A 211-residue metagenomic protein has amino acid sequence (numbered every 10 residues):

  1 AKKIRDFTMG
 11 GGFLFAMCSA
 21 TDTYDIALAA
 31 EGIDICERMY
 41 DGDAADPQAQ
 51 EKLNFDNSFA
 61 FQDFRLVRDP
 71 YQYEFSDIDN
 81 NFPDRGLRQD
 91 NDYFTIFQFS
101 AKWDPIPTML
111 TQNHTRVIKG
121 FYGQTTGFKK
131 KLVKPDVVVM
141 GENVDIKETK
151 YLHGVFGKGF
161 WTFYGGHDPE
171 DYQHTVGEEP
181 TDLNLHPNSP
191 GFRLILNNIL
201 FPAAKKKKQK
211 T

Functional and structural regions predicted by a protein language model:
A1-T23, K158, N198: Short alpha-beta junction capping motif
K2-I4, Y40, G127-F128, T149-L152: Generic recognition of flexible, low-complexity loop/linker segments
I4, G11, A101, T175-E179: General secondary-structure edge motif
R5, G12-A16, M109, N113-R116 (+3 more regions): Conserved aromatic-histidine-acidic binding/catalytic patches
M17, D22-V138: An acidic, glycine-rich "communication" segment
D34, K131-T211: Extracellular ligand-binding/catalytic regions of CAZymes and related secreted enzymes and adhesion modules
